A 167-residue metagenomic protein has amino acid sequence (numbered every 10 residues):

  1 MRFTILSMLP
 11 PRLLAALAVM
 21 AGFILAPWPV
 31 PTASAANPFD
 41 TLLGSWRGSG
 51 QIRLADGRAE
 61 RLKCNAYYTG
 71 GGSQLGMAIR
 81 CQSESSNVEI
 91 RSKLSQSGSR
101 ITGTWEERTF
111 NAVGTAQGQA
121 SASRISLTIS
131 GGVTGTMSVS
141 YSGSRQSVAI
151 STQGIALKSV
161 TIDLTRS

Functional and structural regions predicted by a protein language model:
M1-P10: N-terminal secretory signal peptides that target proteins for export/translocation
R12-W28: Bacterial N-terminal signal peptides
W28-A35: Sec/Tat signal peptide C-region and signal peptidase I cleavage site
A35-S142, A149-S167: Central antiparallel beta-sheet cores of small beta-barrel/beta-sandwich binding domains
